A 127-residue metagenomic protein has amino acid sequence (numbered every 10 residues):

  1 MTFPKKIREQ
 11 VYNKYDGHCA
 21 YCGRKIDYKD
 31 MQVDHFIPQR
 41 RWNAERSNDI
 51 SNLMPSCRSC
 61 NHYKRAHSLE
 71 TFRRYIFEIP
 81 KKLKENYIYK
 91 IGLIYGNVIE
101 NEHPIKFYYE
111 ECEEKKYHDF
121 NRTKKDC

Functional and structural regions predicted by a protein language model:
M1-E9, R24-Y28, S51-M54, H62-C127: Extended charged
Y12-G17, D49-L53: Short metal-coordination and nucleic-acid-contact micro-motifs, chiefly zinc-binding Cys/His arrays
C19-C22, C57: Short cysteine-rich clusters marking metal-coordination/redox-active sites
V33-P38: Histidine-centered catalytic micro-motifs used for acid/base chemistry in nuclease and nucleotide-processing active
R40-R41, K64: Conserved protein kinase catalytic core
W42-I50: Short glycine-biased active-site loop of nucleotidyltransferases that positions the nucleotide triphosphate and helps
